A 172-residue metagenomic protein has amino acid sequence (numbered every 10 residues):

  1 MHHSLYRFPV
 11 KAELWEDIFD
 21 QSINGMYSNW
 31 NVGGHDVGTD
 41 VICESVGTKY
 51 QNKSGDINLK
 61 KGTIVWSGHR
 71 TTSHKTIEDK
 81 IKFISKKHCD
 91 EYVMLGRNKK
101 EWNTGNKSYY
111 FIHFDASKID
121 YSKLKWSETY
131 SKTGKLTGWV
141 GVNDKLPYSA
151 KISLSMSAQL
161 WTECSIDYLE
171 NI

Functional and structural regions predicted by a protein language model:
M1-I172: Nucleic-acid endonuclease domains
